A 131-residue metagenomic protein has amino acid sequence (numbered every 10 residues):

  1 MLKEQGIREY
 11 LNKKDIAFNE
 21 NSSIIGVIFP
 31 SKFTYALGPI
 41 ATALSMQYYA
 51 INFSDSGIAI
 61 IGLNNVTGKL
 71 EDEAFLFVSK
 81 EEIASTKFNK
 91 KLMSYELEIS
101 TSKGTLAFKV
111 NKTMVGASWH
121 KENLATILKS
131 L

Functional and structural regions predicted by a protein language model:
M1-D55: Anionic N-terminal interaction surfaces
R8, L124-A125: Short amphipathic alpha-helical segments and helix-helix/interface helices
E20, V27, F53, K80 (+2 more regions): Surface-exposed beta-strand edges and flanking loops
S31-K32, S56, E81, K91 (+2 more regions): Generic structural motif
P39-A50, D55-E98: Phosphoinositide-binding peripheral membrane targeting modules
K103-E122: Canonical phosphoinositide-binding patch of PH/PH-like domains
A125-L131: A membrane-cytosol interface segment of integral membrane proteins
